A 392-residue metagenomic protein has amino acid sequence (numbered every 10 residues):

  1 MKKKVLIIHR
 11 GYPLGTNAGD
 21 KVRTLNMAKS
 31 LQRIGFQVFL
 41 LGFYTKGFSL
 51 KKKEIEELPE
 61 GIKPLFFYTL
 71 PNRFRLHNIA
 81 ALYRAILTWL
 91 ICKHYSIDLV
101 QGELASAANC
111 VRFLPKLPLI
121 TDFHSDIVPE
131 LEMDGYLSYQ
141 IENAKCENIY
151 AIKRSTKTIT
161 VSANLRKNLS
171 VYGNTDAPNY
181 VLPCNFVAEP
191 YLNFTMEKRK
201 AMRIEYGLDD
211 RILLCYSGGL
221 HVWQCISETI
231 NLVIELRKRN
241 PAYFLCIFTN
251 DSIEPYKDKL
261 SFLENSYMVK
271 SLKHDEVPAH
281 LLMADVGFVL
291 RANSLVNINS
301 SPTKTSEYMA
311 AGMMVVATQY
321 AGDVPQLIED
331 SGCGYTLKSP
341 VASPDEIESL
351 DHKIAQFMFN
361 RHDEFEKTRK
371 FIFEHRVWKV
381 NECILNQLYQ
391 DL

Functional and structural regions predicted by a protein language model:
M1-K52, Y95, K157, N231-N240: N-terminal subdomain of nucleotide-sugar transferases
A18, Q224, K273-H280, G287-E307 (+1 more regions): Nucleotide-sugar-dependent
G19, P340-E348, Q356-Q390: A charged, aromatic-enriched C-terminal amphipathic alpha-helix characteristic of glycosyltransferases across folds
N26, I86-K93, N109, F113 (+3 more regions): Membrane-proximal helix-turn-helix segments that form the acceptor-binding/catalytic region of lipid-linked
G42, I120, K145-M196: Donor nucleotide-sugar binding/catalytic pocket of nucleotide-sugar-dependent glycosyltransferases
K51-E56, L192-G207: A short helix/loop element that forms part of the nucleotide-sugar donor recognition site in Leloir-type
E254-V286: Nucleotide-activated donor-binding/catalytic signature segment of Leloir-type glycosyltransferases, i.e., the conserved
P325-K353: Change "using UDP/GDP/dTDP sugars" to "using nucleotide sugars
